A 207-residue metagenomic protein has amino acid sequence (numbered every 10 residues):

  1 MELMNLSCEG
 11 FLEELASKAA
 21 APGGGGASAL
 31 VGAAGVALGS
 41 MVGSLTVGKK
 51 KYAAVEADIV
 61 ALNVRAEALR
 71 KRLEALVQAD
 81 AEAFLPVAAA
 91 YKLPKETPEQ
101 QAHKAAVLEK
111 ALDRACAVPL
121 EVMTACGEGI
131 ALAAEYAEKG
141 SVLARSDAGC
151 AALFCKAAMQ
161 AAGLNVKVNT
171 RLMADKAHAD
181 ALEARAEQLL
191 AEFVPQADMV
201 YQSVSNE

Functional and structural regions predicted by a protein language model:
L3-P22: Short, hydrophobic/aliphatic alpha-helical segments
S7, F11, A34-M41, A83 (+4 more regions): Amphipathic, well-ordered alpha-helical segments in soluble domains
S17-S40, A144-A162: Conserved phosphate/anionic-ligand binding catalytic regions in large, soluble enzymes, centered on
L30-A34, L62, L69-L76, A115-A125 (+5 more regions): Amphipathic alpha-helix face/heptad-repeat signature
M41-A53: Transmembrane signal-anchor/signal-peptide helices with a preference for the extracytoplasmic
K50-A89, L189: A structural-propensity feature for long, helix-poor, extended segments
D80, F84-L153, A157: Amphipathic alpha-helical interface segments
G129-L132, A144-S203, E207: Preference for long, well-ordered alpha-helical segments
